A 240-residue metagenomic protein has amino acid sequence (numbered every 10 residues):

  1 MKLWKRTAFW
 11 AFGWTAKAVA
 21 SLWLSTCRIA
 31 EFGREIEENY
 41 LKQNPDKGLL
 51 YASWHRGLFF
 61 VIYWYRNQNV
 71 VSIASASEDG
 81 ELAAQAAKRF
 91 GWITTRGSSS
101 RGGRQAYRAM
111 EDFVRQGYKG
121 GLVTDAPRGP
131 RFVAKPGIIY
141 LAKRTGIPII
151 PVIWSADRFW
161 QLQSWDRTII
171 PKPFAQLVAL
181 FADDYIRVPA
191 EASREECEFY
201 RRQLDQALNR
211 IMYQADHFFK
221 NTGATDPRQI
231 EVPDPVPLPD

Functional and structural regions predicted by a protein language model:
M1-L24, R89, R104-D240: Non-catalytic C-terminal accessory region of glycerolipid acyltransferases and related lyso-lipid remodeling enzymes
S21-G48, W54-F60: A short, well-structured juxtamembrane/interface segment
C27, L49, V70, G120 (+1 more regions): A broad, low-specificity signal marking well-ordered, structured residues that form hydrophobic/aromatic
E31, S72-A74, R96, P151 (+1 more regions): Structural signal for conserved beta-strand scaffold positions within catalytic alpha/beta enzyme cores
E37, I62, A84, I138-I139: Short amphipathic alpha-helical segments and helix-helix/interface helices
L41-D46, W64-N67, V114-R115: Flexible, charged surface loops at secondary-structure boundaries
G48-R101, T145, Q161: Catalytic core of membrane glycerolipid acyltransferases/transacylases, capturing the structured, soluble-facing
